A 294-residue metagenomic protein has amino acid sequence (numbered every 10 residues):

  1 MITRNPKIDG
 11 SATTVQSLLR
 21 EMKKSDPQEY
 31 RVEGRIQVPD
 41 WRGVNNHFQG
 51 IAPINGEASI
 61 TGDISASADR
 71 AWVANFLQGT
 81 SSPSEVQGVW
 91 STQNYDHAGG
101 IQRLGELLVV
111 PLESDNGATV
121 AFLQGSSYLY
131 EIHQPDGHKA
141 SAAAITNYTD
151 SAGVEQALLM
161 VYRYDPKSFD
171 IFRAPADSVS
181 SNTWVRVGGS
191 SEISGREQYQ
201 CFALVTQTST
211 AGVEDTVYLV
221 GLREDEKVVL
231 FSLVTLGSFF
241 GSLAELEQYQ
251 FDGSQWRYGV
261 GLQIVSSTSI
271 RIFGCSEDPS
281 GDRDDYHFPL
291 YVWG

Functional and structural regions predicted by a protein language model:
I2-R42, A52-T92, F122, S126: Beta-propeller domains
Q28-R42, S81-T92, S127-P135, N182-I193 (+1 more regions): A short beta-strand motif characteristic of beta-propeller blades
R42-A52, S91-Q102, P135-S151, S194-S209 (+1 more regions): Repeated scaffold domains used in trafficking and secretory/extracellular systems, primarily beta-propellers
H47, A74-E113: Blade-loop segments of beta-propeller domains
N55, I60-I64, G105, P111-S114 (+3 more regions): Recurrent small/Gly-Pro-centered beta-turn motifs in extracellular repeat architectures
N55-E57, G105-L107, V154-A157, V213-V217 (+1 more regions): Short coil/turn segments that connect the beta-strands within blades of beta-propeller domains
A66-N75, N116-F122, Q156-A157, D165-P175 (+3 more regions): Structural motif
S190-R257: Intrinsically disordered, low-complexity segments enriched in Gly and acidic/Ser/Thr residues that form flexible
